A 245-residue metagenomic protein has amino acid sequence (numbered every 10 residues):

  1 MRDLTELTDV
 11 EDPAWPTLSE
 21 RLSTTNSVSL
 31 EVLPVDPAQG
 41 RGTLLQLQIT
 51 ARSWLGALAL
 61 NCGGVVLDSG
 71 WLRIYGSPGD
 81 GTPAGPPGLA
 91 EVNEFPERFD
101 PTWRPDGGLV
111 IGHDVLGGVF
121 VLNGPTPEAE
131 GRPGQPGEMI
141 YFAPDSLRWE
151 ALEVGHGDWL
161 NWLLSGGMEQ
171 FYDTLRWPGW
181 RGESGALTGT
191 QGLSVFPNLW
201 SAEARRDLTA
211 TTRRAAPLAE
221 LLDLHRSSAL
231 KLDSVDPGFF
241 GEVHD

Functional and structural regions predicted by a protein language model:
M1-P127, P178-D245: A surface-exposed partner-binding patch
G131-L175: Compact, glycine/acidic-enriched structural inserts
